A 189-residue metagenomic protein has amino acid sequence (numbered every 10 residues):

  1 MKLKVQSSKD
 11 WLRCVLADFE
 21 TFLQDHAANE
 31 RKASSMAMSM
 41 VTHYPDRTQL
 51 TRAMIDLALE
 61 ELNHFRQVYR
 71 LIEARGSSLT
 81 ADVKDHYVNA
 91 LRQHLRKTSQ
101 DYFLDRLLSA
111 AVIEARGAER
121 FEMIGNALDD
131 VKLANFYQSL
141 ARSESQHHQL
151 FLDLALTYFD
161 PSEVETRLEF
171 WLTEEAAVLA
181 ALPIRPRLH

Functional and structural regions predicted by a protein language model:
M1-H189: Non-heme di-metal
